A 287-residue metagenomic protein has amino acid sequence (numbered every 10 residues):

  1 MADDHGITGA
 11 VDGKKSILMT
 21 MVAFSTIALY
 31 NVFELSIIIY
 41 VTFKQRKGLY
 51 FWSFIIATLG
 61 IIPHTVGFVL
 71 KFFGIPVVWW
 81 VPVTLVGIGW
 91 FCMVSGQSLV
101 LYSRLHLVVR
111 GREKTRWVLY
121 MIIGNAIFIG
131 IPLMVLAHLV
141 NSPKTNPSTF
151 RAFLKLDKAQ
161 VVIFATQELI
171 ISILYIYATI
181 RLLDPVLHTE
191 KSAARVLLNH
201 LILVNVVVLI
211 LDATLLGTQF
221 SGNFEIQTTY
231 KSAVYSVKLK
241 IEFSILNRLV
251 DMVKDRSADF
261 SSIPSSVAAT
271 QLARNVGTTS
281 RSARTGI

Functional and structural regions predicted by a protein language model:
M1-A126: Membrane-proximal first intracellular loop
K15-A28, F72, W80-V94, L133-M134 (+2 more regions): Extracellular loop 3-seventh transmembrane helix
N31-L35, V100, I170, L174-A178 (+1 more regions): Transmembrane alpha-helix boundary/anchor motif
L101-L107, A137-S142, I245-R256: A cytosolic-side transmembrane-helix exit/cap motif
L105, E113-I176: Membrane-proximal helix-loop-helix units in multi-pass membrane proteins
R110, N125, S192-V196, L203 (+1 more regions): Membrane-interface amphipathic segments
T179-I180, D184-P185, K191-A194: Charge-biased low-complexity scaffold regions
D251, D255-I287: Intrinsically disordered, Ser/Thr-rich cytosolic C-terminal tails of multi-pass membrane proteins
